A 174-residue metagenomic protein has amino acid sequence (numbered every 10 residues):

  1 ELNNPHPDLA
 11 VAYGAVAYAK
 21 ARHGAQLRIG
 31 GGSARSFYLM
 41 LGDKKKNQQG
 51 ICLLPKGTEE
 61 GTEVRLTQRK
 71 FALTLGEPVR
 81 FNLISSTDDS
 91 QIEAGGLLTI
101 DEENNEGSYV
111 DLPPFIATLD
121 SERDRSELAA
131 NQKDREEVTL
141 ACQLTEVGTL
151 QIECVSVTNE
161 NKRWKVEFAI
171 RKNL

Functional and structural regions predicted by a protein language model:
E1-G14: Conserved phosphate-binding/catalytic loops in two-lobed NTP-binding clefts
V16-A21: Active-site-proximal alpha-helical scaffold in enzymes
A25-L174: Acidic low-complexity intrinsically disordered segments
